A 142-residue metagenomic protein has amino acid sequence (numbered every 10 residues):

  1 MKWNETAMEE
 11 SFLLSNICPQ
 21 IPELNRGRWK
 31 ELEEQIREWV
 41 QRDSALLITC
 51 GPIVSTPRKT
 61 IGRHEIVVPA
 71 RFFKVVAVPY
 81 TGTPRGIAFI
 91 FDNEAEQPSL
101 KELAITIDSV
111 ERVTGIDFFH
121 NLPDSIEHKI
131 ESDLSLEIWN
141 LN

Functional and structural regions predicted by a protein language model:
M1-N142: Domain-level detector of nuclease and nuclease-like folds in predominantly extracellular/periplasmic contexts
